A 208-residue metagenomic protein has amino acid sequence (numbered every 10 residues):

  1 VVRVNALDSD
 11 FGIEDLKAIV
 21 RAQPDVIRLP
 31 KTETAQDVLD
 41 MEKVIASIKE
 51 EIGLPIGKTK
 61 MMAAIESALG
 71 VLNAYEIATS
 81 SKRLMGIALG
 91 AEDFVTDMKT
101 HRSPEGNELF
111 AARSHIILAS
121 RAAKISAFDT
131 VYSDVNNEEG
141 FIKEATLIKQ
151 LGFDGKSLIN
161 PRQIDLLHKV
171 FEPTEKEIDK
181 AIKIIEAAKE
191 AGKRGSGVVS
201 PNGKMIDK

Functional and structural regions predicted by a protein language model:
V1-K208: Expand to "…catalyze enediolate/carbanion chemistry for C-C bond making/breaking, isomerization, decarboxylation
